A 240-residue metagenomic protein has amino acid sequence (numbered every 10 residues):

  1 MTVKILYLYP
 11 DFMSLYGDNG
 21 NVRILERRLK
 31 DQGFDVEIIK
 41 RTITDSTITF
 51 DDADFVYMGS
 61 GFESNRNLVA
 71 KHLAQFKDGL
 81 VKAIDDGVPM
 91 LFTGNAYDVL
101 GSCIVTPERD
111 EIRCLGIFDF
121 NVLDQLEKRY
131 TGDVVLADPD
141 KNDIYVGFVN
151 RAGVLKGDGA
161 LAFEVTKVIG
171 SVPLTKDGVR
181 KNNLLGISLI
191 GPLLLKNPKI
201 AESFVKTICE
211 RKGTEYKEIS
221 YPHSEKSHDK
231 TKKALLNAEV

Functional and structural regions predicted by a protein language model:
M1-K82, L195-P198, E202-V240: N-terminal beta1-alpha1 cap of cysteine-dependent amidohydrolase-like domains
M1-V3, K141-Y145, R180-L185: Beta-strand-turn-beta hairpins that frame and shape the catalytic cleft of phosphate-ester-processing enzymes
Y7, I38-K40, I117, G147-V149 (+1 more regions): Conserved beta-strand scaffold positions in the cores of enzyme catalytic domains, especially in NTP/NDP-utilizing
F55-G59, L91, G186-S188: Structural motif
F62-D138: Cysteine-nucleophile active-site neighborhood
E63-S64, Y97-V99, V154-K156, L193-L195: Glycine-rich nucleotide phosphate-binding loop and flanking beta-alpha elements of Rossmann-like dinucleotide-binding
V105-G178: Pocket-forming structural segment of enzyme catalytic cores
S171-C209: A glycine-centered loop/beta-turn motif at secondary-structure junctions
